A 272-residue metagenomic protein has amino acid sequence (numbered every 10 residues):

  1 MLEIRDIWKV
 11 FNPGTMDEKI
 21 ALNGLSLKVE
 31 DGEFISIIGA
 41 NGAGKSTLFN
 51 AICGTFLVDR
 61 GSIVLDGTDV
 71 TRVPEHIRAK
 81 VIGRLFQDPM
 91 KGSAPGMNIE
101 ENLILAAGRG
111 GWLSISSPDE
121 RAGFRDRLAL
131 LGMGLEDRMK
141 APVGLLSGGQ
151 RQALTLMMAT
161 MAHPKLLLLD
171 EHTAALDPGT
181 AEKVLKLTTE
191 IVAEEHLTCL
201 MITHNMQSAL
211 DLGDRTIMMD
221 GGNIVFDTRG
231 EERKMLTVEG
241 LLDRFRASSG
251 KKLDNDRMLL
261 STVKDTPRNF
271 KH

Functional and structural regions predicted by a protein language model:
M1, V10-G24, P74: A short, flexible loop at the N-terminus of ABC-type nucleotide-binding domains that lies
T15, L57, D69-G83, K91 (+2 more regions): ABC ATPase NBD coupling module
I38-A40: The feature captures the beta-strand-to-loop junction immediately N-terminal to the Walker
C53: Helix-to-loop junction immediately C-terminal to a conserved catalytic motif
G61-T68, F226-T228: Conserved ABC transporter NBD signature motif
A159-T160: ABC ATPase C-loop
T203-H204: H-loop/switch region of ABC-family ATPase nucleotide-binding domains
K234-H272: ABC ATPase nucleotide-binding domains
